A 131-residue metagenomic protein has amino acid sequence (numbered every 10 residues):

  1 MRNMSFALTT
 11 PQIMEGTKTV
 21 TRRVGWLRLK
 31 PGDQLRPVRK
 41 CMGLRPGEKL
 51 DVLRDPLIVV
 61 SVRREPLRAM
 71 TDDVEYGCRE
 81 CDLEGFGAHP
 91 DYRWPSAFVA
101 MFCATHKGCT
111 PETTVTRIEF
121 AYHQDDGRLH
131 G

Functional and structural regions predicted by a protein language model:
M1-G131: Structured alpha/beta reader/binder surfaces that contact nucleic acids or chromatin modification marks
